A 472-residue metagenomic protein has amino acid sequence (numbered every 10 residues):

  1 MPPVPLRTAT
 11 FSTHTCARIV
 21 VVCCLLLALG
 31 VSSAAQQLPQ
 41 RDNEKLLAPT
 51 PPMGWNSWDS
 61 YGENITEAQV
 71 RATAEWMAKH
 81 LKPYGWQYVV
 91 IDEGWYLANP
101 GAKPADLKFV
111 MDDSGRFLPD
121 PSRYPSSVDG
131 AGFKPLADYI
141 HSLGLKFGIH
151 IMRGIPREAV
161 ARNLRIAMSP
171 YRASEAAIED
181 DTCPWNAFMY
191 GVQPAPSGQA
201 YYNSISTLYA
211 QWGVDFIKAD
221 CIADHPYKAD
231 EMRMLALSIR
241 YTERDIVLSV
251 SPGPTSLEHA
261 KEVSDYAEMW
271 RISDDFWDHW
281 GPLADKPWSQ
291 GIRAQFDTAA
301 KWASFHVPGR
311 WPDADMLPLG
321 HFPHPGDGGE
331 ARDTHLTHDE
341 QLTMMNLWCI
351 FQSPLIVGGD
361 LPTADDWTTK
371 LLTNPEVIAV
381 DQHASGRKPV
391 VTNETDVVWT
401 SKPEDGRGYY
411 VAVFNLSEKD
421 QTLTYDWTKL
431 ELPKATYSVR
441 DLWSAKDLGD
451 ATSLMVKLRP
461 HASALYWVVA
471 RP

Functional and structural regions predicted by a protein language model:
I19-G30: Bacterial N-terminal signal peptides
Q36-R71, W76: N-terminal module-boundary/linker segments of secreted carbohydrate-active enzymes
P52-S57, Q87-D92, L97, K146-I151 (+7 more regions): Structural recognition of the beta-strand scaffold that forms the well-ordered cores of secreted hydrolase catalytic
M77-C221: Aromatic-lined carbohydrate-binding/catalytic grooves of carbohydrate-active enzymes
A177-D180, G191-P194, A200, D245-D360: Glycan-recognition surfaces
L342, W348-F351, I356-G358, T392-L432: Carbohydrate-binding surface patches
T343-V391: Catalytic cores of secreted or luminal carbohydrate-active enzymes
D450-P472: C-terminal beta-strand-rich structural cap/linker in extracellular carbohydrate-active enzymes
